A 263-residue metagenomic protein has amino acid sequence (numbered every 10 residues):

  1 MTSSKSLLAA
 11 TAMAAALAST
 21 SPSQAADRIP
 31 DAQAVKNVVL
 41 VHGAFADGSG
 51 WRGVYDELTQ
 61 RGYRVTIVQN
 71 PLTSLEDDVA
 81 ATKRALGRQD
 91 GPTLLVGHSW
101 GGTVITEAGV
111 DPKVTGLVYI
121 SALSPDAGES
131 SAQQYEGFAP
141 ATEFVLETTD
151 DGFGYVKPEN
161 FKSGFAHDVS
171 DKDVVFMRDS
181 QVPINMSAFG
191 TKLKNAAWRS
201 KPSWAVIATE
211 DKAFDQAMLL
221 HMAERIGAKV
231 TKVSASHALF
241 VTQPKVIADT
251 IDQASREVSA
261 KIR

Functional and structural regions predicted by a protein language model:
M1-A9: Bacterial N-terminal signal peptides that target proteins for export
A10-A18: Bacterial N-terminal signal peptides
R28-D90: Active-site catalytic motif of lipid deacylating hydrolases and related acyltransferases
V96-G101, I105: Gly/Ala-rich beta-loop-alpha elbow adjacent to hydrolase catalytic centers
K113-V114, V118-P158, N185-K192, M222: Flexible "cap/lid" loop of the alpha/beta hydrolase fold
F153-A197: Conserved alpha/beta-hydrolase catalytic His-Asp/Glu region
A205-I207: Short beta-strand/loop motif that positions the catalytic acidic residue of the alpha/beta-hydrolase fold
T209-A235, V241, Q253-A254: Conserved loop-alpha-helix segment in the C-terminal half of the alpha/beta-hydrolase fold that carries the catalytic
